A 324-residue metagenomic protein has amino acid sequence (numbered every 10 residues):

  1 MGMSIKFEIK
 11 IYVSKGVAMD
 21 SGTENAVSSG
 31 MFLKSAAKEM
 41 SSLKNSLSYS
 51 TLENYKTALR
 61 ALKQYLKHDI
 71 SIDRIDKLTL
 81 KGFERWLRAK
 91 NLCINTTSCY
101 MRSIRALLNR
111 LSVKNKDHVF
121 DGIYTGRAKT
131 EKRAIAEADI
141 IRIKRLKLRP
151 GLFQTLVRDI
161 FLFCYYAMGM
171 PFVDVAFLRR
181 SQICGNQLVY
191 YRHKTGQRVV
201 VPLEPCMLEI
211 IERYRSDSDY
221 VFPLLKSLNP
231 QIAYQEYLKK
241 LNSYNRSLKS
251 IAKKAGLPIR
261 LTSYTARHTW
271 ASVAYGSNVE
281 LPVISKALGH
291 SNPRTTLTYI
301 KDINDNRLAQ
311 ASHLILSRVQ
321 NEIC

Functional and structural regions predicted by a protein language model:
S14-K90, N109: Basic/aromatic-enriched alpha-helical hairpins
A61, D73, K81, A89-D121 (+1 more regions): N-terminal DNA-binding recognition helix of tyrosine site-specific recombinases/integrases
I123-F172: Basic, Lys/Arg- and aromatic-enriched nucleic-acid-binding interface segment
A134, R192-G196, L288-H313: Catalytic-site neighborhood detector that most strongly recognizes the C-terminal catalytic loop/helix of tyrosine
P150-L152, N245-K286: Short, basic (Lys/Arg/His-rich) helix/loop patches that form interaction surfaces in the mid-to-C-terminal regions
S181-Q187, P258-I259, V279-T298, D305 (+1 more regions): Short, polar N-cap/turn motifs at the start of nucleic acid-interacting alpha helices
E204-P258: Active-site/catalytic core of tyrosine-dependent DNA strand-transfer enzymes
L225-I232, L314-C324: C-terminal secondary-structure termini that scaffold catalytic or DNA-interacting sites
